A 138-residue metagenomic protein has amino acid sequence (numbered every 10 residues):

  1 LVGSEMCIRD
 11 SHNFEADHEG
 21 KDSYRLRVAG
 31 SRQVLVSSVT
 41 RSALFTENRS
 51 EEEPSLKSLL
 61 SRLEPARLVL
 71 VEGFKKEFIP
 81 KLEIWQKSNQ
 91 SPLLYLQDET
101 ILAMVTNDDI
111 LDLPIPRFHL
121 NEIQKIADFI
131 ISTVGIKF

Functional and structural regions predicted by a protein language model:
L1-I8: Short, small-residue-biased leader/transition segments that mark boundaries at the very start of proteins
R9-D10, S38-V39, E72-F74, V105-D108: Fold-independent oxyanion-binding glycine-rich loops and adjacent beta-strand/coil segments at enzyme active sites
S23-K57, T106-L113: P-loop/Walker-type NTP enzyme "switch/lid" segment
R41, F74-E77, K87: Short glycine-rich anion-binding loops that position phosphate/pyrophosphate groups of nucleotides and phosphorylated
E47-F74: Phosphate-binding/switch loop-helix module in NTP-utilizing enzymes
V69-V71, L82-Q86, T100-N107: Short, hydrophobic beta-strand segments that form beta-sheet elements in well-ordered domains
P80-L96: Conserved C-terminal guanine-recognition region of P-loop GTPase G domains, centered on the G4
Q97-F138: Conserved NTP phosphate-binding and transfer environment spanning the P-loop NTPase/kinase superfamily
